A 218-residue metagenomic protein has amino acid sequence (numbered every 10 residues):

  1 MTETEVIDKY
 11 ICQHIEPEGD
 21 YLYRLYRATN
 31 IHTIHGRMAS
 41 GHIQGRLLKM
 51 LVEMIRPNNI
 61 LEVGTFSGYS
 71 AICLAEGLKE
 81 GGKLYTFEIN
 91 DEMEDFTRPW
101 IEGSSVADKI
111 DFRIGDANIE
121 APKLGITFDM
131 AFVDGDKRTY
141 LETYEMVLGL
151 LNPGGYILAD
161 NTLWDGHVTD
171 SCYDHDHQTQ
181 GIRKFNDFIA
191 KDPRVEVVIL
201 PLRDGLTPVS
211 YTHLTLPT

Functional and structural regions predicted by a protein language model:
M1-E18: N-terminal auxiliary segments of SAM/dcSAM-dependent transferases
H32-S40: Class I SAM-dependent methyltransferase Rossmann-like catalytic core, especially the SAM/SAH-binding loop
H42-G103, D108-N118: SAM cofactor-binding core of SAM-dependent methyltransferases, primarily the Rossmann-like beta-alpha-beta module
I60, A131-D134: Receiver (REC) domain switch-region micro-motif
I89, D136-K137, D160-L163: Short strand-turn motif at the edge of the Rossmann-like AdoMet-binding core
K123-M130: A short acidic, Gly/Pro-enriched loop at the edge of an enzyme's catalytic core that lines a small-molecule cofactor
L141-Y211: C-terminal substrate-binding/active-site "lid" region of AdoMet-derived donor-dependent transferases
T212-T218: Conserved small/polar residues in nucleotide/adenosyl-binding loops
